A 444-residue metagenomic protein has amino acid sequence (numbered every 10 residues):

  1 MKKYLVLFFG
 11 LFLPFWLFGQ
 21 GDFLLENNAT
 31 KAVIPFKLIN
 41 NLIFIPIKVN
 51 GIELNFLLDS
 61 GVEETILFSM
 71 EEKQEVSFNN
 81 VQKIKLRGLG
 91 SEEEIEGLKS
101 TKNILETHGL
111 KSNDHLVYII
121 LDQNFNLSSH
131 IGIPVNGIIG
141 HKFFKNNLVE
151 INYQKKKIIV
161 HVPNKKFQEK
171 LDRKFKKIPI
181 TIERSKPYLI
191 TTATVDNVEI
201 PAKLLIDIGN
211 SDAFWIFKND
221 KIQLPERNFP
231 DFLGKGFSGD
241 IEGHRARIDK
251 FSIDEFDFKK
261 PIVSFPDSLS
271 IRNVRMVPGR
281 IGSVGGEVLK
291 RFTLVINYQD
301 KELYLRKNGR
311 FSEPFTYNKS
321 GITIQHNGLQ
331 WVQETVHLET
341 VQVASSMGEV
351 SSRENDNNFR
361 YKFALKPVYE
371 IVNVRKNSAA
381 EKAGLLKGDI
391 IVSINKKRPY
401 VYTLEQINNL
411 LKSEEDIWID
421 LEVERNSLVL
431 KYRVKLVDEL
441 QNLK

Functional and structural regions predicted by a protein language model:
M1-L24: Bacterial Sec-dependent N-terminal signal peptides
F18-K444: Pepsin/retropepsin-fold aspartyl endopeptidases
